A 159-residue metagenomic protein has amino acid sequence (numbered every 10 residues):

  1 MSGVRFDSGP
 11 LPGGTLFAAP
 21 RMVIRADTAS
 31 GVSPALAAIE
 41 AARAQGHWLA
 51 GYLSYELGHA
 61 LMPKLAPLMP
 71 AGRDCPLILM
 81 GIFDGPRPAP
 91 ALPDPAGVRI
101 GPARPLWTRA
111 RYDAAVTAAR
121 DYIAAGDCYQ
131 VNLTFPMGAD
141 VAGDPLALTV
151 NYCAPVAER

Functional and structural regions predicted by a protein language model:
M1-R159: Extended alpha-helical targeting/anchoring segments, especially N-terminal organellar/secretory targeting helices
